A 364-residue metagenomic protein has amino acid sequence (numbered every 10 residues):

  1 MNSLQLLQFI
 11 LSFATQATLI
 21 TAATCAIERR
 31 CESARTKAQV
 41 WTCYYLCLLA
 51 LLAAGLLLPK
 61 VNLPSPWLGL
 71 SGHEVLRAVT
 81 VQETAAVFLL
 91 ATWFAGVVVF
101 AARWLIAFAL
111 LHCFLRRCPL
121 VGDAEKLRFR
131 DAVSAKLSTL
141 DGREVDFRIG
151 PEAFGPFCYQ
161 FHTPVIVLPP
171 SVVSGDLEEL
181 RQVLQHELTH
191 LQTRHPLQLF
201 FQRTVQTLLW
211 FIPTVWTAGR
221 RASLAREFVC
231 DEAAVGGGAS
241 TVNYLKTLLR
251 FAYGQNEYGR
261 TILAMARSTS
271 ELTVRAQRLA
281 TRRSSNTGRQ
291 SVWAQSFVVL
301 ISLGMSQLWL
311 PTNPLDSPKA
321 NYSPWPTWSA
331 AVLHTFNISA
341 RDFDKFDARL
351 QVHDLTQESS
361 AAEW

Functional and structural regions predicted by a protein language model:
M1-T18: Hydrophobic transmembrane alpha-helical segments in integral membrane proteins
F9, V167-V183, A218: Short pre-active-site segment immediately N-terminal to the catalytic Zn-binding motif
I10, T18, E74-I106, Y258-W364: Cytosolic-facing loops and C-terminal tails of multi-pass membrane proteins
E32, V81-V173, S223, W309-N321: Juxtamembrane/interface helices at transmembrane-helix boundaries
V40-L57: Hydrophobic alpha-helical membrane-insertion segments
V121-D141, W216-T273, R278-S284: Short helix/loop segments within enzyme catalytic domains that coordinate or immediately flank catalytic cofactors
T163, S171-V172, T193-R226, Y253: A Zn2+-metalloprotease active-site environment signal
L168, E178-Q202, E227-D231: Active-site recognition of the HExxH zinc-binding catalytic motif
